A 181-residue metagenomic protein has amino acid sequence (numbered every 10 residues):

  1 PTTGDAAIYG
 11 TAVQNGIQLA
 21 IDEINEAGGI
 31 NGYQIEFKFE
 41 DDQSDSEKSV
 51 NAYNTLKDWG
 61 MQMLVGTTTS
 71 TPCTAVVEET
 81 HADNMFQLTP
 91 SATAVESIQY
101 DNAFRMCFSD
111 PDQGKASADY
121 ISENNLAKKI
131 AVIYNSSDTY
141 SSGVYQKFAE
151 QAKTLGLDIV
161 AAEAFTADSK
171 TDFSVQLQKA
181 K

Functional and structural regions predicted by a protein language model:
P1-Q14, T67-T68, K129-N135: Short beta-strand segments enriched in small/hydrophobic residues
G4, S44, D138: Short, glycine/acidic-enriched loop or turn micro-motifs at the edges of active sites
A7, E47, T74, K115 (+2 more regions): Alpha-helical elements of the RecA-like P-loop NTPase motor core of helicases
I8-N15, A27-S97, M106, A167-T171: Beta-alpha junction/loop-to-helix N-cap segments that form part of ligand/metal-binding clefts
Q18, D22-G29, N54-Q62, V77-M85 (+3 more regions): Sec-exported extracytoplasmic/periplasmic mature domains
V50-Y53, G114-A118, Y145, F173-L177: Short, amphipathic alpha-helical "lid/cap" segments that border enzyme active or binding sites
Y100: Active-site segment of extracytoplasmic enzymes that catalyze sulfate/phosphate-ester chemistry
A103-D168: An alpha-beta-alpha
